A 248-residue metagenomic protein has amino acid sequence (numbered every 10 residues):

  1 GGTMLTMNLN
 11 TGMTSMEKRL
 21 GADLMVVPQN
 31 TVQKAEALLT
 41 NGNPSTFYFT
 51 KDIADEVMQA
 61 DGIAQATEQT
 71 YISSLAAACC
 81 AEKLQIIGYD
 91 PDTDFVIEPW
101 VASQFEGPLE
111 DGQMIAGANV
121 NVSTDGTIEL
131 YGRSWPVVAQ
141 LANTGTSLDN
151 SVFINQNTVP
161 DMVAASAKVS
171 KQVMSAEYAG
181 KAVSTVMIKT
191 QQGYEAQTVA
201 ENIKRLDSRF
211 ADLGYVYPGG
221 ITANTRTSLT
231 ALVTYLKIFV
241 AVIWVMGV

Functional and structural regions predicted by a protein language model:
T3-Q85, R205, A211-L213: Hydrophobic, regular-secondary-structure patches
L9, M13-M16, Q33, A196-M246: Peri-transmembrane interface segments
L20-A22, G62, E82, G112 (+5 more regions): Envelope-exposed proteins and targeting segments
L24, Q172-K204, L213-G214: A short beta-strand structural signal in non-transmembrane regions
K34-L38, G145-S147, N224-R226: A short acidic, helix-capping loop that chelates divalent metal ions and anchors anionic groups
T40, A142-T144, I188-A196, G219-T222: Structural beta->alpha junctions
K51-A54, Q156, P160, A200: Extracytoplasmic/secreted envelope proteins and their assembly/folding machinery, especially bacterial periplasmic
Q69-I72, A77-D92, I97-K171: Hydrophobic secondary-structure segments that place a key small or acidic residue at a functional site
